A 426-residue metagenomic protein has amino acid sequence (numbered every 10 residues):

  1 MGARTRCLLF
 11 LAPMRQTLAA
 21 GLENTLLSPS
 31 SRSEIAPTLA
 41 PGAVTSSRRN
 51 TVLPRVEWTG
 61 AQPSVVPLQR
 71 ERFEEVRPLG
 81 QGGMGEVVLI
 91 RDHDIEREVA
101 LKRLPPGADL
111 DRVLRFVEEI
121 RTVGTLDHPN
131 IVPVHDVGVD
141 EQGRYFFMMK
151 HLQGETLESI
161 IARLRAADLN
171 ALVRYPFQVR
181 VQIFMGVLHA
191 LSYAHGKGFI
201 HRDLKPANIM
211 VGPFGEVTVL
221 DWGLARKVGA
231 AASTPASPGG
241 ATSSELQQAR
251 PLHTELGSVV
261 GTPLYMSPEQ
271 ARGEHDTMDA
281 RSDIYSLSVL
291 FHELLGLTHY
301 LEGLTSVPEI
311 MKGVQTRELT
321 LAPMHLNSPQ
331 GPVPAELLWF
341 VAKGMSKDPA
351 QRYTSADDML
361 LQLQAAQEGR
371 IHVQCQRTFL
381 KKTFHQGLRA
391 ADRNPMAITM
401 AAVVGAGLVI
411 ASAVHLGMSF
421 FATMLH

Functional and structural regions predicted by a protein language model:
G2, R6-G21, A43, Q376-H426: C-terminal or otherwise distal, non-catalytic regulatory regions appended to signaling enzyme catalytic cores
C7-F10, R15-E23, S30-S33, A43-T320 (+1 more regions): Conserved ATP-binding/catalytic core of the eukaryotic-like protein kinase fold, especially serine/threonine kinases
M311, L337-V341, A356: Hydrophobic alpha-helical patch in the C-lobe of Hanks-type protein kinase catalytic domains
Q315, V341-S346, Q364: C-lobe helix-loop cap of protein kinase catalytic domains
G331-M345: Conserved C-terminal C-lobe helix
R352: Conserved HRD-motif arginine in the catalytic loop of eukaryotic-like protein kinases
E368-R377: Regulatory extensions flanking the kinase catalytic core
